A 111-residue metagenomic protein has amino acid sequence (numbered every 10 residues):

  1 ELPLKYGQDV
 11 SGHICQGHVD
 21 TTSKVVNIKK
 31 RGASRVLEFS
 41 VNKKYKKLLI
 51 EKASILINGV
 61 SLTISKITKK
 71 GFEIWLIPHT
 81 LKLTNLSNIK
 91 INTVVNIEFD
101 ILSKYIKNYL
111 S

Functional and structural regions predicted by a protein language model:
E1-S111: Structural preference for solvent-exposed beta-strand-turn elements and adjacent flexible terminal/loop segments within
